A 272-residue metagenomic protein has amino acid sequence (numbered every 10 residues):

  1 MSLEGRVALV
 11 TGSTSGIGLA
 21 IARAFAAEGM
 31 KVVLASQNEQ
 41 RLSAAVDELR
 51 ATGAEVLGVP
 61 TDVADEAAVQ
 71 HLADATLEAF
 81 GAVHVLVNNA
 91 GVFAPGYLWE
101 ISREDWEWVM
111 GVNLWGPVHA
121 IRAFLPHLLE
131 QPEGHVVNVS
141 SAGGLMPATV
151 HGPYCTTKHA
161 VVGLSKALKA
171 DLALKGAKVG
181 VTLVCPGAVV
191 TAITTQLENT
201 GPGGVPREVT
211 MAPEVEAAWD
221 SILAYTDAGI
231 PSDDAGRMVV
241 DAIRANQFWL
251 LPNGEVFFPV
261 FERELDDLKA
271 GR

Functional and structural regions predicted by a protein language model:
V7, T14-S15: Conserved glycine-rich cofactor-binding loop
E28-A45: Conserved glycine-rich Rossmann-like NAD(P)H-binding loop of the short-chain dehydrogenase/reductase
E39-Q40, P60-H71, R103: The beta1-alpha1 cofactor-binding region of Rossmann-like NAD(H)/NADP(H)-dependent oxidoreductases
Y97-L98, D105-E107: Substrate-binding pocket helix/loop in short-chain dehydrogenase/reductase
I121, T157: Active-site helix of classical SDR
S141: Residue(s) in the substrate-gating loop at a strand-loop-helix junction that position the organic substrate next
A173-L250: SDR active-site lid
